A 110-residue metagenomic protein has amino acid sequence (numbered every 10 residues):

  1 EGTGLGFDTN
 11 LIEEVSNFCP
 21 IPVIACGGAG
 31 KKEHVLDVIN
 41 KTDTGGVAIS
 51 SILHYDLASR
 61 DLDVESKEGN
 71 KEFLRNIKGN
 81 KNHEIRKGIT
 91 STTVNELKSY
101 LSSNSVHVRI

Functional and structural regions predicted by a protein language model:
E1-I24, G30-I110: Alpha/beta catalytic cores of nucleotide-metabolism and tRNA/nucleoside-modifying enzymes
